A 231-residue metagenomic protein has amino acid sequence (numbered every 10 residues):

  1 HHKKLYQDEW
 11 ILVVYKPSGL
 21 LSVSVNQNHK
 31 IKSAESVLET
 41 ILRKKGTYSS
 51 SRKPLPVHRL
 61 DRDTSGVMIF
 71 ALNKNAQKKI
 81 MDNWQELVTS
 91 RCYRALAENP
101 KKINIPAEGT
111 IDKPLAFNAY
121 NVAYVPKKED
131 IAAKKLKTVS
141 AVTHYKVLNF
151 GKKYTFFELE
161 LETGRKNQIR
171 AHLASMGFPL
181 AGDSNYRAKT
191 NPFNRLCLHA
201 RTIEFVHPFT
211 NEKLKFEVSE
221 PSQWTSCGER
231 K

Functional and structural regions predicted by a protein language model:
H1-K231: RNA pseudouridine synthases
